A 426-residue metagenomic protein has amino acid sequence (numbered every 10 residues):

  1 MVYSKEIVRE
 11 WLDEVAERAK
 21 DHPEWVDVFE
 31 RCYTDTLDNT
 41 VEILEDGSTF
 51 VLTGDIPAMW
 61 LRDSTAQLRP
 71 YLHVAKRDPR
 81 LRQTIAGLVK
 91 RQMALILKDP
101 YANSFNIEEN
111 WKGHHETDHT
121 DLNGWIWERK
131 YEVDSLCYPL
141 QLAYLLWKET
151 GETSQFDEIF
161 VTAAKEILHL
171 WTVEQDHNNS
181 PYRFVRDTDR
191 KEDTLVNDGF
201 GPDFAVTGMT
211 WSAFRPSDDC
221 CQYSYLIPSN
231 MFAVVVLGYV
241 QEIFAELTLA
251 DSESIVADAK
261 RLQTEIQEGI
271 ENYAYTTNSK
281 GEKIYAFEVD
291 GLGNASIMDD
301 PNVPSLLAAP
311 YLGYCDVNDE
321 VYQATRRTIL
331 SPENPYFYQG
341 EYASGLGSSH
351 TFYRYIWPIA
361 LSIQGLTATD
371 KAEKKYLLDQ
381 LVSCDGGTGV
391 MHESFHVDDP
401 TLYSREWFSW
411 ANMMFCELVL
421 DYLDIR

Functional and structural regions predicted by a protein language model:
M1-R62: Low-complexity, Ser/Thr/Pro/Gly-enriched N-terminal "stalk/linker" regions
I7-D21, A66-P79, Y138-T153, M231-D251 (+3 more regions): Well-ordered alpha-helical scaffold segments within catalytic/enzyme domains
V28, P79-L95, E152-T172, V240-I243 (+3 more regions): Extended, well-ordered alpha-helical scaffold segments
T36-D46, N110-H119, D203-R215, Y336 (+1 more regions): Active-site-adjacent bridging/hinge elements
V51-A58, N123-K130, D134, E158 (+4 more regions): Short, solvent-exposed segments of well-ordered alpha helices
P57-I85, V89-K191, S409-I425: Aromatic-rich carbohydrate-recognition surfaces in CAZymes
L61, L97-Y101, E108, L168-V234 (+2 more regions): Extended ligand-binding clefts on enzyme/binding-domain cores
D118-G124, R129-E132, S296-D316, R354-R426: C-terminal capping/lid segments that line or modulate ligand- or cofactor-binding pockets
